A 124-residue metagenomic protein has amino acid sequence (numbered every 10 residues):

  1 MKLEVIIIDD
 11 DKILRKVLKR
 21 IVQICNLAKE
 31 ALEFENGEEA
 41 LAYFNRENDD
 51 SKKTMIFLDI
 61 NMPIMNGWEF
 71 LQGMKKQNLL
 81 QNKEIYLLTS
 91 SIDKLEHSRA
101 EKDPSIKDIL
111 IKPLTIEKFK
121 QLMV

Functional and structural regions predicted by a protein language model:
I8-D10, F34, I56-D59: Conserved sequence signature across two-component system core domains
K12-L32: Two-component/phosphorelay signaling modules centered on CheY-like receiver
E33-A42, G67: Helix N-cap/capping motif at the beta->alpha junctions
A42, W68-Q81: Short amphipathic alpha-helix used as the core "switch/output" element in two-component signaling
N48-F57: Active-site beta3 strand of CheY-like receiver
M62: Receiver (REC) domain active-site loop signature in two-component systems and cognate sites in sensor histidine kinases
E69, N82, I92-I109: Alpha4 helix (beta4-alpha4-beta5 surface) of REC/receiver domains from two-component response regulators
L88-T89: Hydrophobic/aromatic residues positioned on beta-strands within the core alpha/beta folds
